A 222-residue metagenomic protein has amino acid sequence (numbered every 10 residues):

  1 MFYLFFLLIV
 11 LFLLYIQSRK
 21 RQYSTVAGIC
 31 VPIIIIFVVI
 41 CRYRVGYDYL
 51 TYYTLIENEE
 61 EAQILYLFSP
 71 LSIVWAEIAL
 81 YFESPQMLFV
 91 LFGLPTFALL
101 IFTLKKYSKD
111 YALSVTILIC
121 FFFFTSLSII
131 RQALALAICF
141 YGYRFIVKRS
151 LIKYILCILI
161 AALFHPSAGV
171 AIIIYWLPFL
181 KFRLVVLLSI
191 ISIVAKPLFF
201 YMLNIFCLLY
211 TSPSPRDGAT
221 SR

Functional and structural regions predicted by a protein language model:
L4-F5, I155-L156, S167-P178: Transmembrane-embedded, aromatic-rich helix segments that form part of the hydrophobic channel/pocket engaging
T25-A27, I101-C120: Transmembrane-helix signature of polytopic, membrane-embedded enzymes that assemble or transfer cell-envelope glycans
L50-E83: Short hydrophobic/aromatic helix or loop-helix immediately within or flanking a transmembrane segment in polytopic
F82-P95: Loop-to-helix entry region of an early transmembrane alpha helix in multi-pass inner-membrane enzymes
A112-I129, A133-F140, F164-S167: Membrane-embedded helix bundles of polyisoprenyl
C139-K153: Membrane-interface transmembrane helices that cradle and orient dolichyl/undecaprenyl
F179-L209: A membrane-periplasm/extracellular boundary helix in multi-pass inner-membrane enzymes that assemble envelope glycans
Y210-P215: Conserved small/polar residues in nucleotide/adenosyl-binding loops
